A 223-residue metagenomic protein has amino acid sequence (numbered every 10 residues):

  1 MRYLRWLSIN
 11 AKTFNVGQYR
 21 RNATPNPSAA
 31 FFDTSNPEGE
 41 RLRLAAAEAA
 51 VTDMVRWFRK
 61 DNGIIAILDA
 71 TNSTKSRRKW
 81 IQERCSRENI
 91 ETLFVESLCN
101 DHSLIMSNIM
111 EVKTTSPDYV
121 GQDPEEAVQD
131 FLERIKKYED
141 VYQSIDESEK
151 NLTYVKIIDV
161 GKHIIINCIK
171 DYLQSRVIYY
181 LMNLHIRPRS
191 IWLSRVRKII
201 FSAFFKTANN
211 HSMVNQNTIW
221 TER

Functional and structural regions predicted by a protein language model:
M1-R223: Glycine-rich phosphate-binding loop of ATP-dependent small-molecule kinases
